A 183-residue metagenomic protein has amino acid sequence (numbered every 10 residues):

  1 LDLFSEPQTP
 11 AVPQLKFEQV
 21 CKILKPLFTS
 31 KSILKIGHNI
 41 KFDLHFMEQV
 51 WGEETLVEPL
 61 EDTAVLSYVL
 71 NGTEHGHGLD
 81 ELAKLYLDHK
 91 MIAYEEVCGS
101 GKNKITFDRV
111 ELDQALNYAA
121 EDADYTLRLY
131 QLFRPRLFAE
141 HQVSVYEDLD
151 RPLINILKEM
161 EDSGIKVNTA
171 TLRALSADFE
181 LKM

Functional and structural regions predicted by a protein language model:
L1-F138, L149-L157: Active-site-proximal helix-loop-helix substrate-binding element of RNase H-like nuclease domains
C98, V143-S144: Short, flexible segments with low predicted structural confidence
P135-F138, Q142, G164-I165: Short, flexible helix-adjacent loops and helix caps
V145-M183: Extended, well-ordered alpha-helical scaffold/bundle regions in very large, multi-domain proteins
